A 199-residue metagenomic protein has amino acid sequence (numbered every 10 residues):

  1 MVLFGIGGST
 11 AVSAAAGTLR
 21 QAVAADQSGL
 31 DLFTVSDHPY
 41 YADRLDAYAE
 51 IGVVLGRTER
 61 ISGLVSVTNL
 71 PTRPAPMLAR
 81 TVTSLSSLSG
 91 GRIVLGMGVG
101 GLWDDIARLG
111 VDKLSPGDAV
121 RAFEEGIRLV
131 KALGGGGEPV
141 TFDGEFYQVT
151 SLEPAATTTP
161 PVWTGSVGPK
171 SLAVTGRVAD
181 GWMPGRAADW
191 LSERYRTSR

Functional and structural regions predicted by a protein language model:
M1-R199: Active-site-adjacent structural elements that line small-molecule/cofactor binding pockets in enzymes
